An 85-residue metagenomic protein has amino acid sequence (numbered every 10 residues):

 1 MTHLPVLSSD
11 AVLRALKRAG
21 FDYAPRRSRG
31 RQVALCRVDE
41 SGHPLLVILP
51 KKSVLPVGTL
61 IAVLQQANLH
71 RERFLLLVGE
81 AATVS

Functional and structural regions predicted by a protein language model:
M1-R27, E40-S41: N-terminal first-folded block
S9, L16, V47, V54 (+1 more regions): Aromatic-residue detector
L16, G20, L35, N68 (+1 more regions): Intrinsic disorder/low-complexity segments
Y23-G58, A62: A short, structured beta-strand/loop element
V54-S85: C-terminal structural segments of small proteins and small subunits
